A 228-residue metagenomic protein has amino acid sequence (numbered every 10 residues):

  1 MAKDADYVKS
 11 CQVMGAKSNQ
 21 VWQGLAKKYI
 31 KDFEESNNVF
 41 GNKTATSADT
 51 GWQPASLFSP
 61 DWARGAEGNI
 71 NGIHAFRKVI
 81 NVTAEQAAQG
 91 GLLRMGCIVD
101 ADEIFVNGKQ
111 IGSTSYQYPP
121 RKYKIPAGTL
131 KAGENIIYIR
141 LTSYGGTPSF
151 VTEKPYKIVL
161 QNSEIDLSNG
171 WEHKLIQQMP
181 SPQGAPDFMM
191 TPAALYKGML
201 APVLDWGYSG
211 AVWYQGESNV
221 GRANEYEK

Functional and structural regions predicted by a protein language model:
M1-R64, L130-M199, V203: An acidic-aromatic loop/edge-strand motif
W52, I80-G108, I137-I139: Aromatic-lined ligand-binding clefts that engage carbohydrates, nucleic acids, or primary amines
R64-A75, G112-Y118, F188: Extracellular beta-rich ligand/substrate-recognition surface
E67-G68, L92, I111, G221-E225: Alpha-helix capping and helix-loop boundary segments enriched in small/acidic/polar residues
I70-T83, R121-Y123: Short beta-strands within extracellular/lumenal beta-sheet-rich domains
Q89, R121-I125, A194-G198: Short alpha-helical segments and helix-capping/turn motifs at coil-helix boundaries
C97, I104-P155: Beta-strand-rich ligand-recognition modules
M179, M190-K228: Active-site neighborhood of glycoside hydrolase catalytic domains
